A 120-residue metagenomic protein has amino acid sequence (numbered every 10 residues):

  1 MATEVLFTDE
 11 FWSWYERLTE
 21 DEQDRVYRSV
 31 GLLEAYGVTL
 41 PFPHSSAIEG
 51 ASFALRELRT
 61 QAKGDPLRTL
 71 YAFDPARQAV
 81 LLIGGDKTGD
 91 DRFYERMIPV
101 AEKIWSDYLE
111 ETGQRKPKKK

Functional and structural regions predicted by a protein language model:
M1-P66, P75-A79, D86-K120: Basic, Lys/Arg-enriched alpha-helical interface segments
